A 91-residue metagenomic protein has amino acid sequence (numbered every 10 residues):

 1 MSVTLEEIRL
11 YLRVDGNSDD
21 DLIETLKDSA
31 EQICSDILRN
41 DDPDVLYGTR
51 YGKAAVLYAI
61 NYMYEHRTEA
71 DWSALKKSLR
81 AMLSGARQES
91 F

Functional and structural regions predicted by a protein language model:
M1-F91: Divalent metal-cofactor coordination and adjacent catalytic microenvironments
